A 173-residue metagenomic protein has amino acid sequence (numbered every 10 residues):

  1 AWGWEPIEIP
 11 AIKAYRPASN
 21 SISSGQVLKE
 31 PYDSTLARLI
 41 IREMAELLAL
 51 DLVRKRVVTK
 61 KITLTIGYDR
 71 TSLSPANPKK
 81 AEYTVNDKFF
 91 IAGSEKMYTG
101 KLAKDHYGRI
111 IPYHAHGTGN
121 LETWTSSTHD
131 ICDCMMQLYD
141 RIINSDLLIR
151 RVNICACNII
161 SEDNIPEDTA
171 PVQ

Functional and structural regions predicted by a protein language model:
A1-I149, S161-V172: DNA-contacting surface of Y-family translesion DNA polymerases
N158: Aromatic, loop-rich ligand-recognition surfaces of beta-strand-rich domains
